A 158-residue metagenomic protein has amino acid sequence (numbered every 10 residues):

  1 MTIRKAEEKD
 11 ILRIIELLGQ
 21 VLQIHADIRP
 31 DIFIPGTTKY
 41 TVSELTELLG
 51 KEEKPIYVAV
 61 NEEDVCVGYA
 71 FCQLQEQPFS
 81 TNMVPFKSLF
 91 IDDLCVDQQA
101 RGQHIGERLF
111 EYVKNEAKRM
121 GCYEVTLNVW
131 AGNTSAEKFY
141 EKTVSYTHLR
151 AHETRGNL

Functional and structural regions predicted by a protein language model:
T2-E16: A short beta-loop-alpha structural element at the N-terminal edge of CoA-dependent acyl/N-acetyltransferase catalytic
Q23-L45: Conserved GNAT-fold acetyl-CoA-binding loop/helix
T46-V58: A short helix-loop-beta-strand connector motif used in the catalytic cores of GNAT acetyltransferases and, in some
V58, V65-Q73, C95: Conserved beta-strand in the GNAT
G102-N115, K142: Conserved acetyl-CoA-binding loop-helix of GNAT-fold acetyltransferases
K118-N128: Conserved GNAT acetyl-CoA-binding A-motif
L127-A136: Conserved beta-strand-loop-alpha-helix junction that forms the acyl-donor binding cleft
T147-G156: Conserved small/polar residues in nucleotide/adenosyl-binding loops
